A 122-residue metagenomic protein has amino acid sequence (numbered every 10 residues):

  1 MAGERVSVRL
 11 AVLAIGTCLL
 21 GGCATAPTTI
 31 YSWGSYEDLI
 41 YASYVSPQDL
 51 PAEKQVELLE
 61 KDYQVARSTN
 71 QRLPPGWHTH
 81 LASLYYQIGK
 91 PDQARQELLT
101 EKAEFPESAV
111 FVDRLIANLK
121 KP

Functional and structural regions predicted by a protein language model:
M1-T25: Sec-dependent bacterial lipoprotein signal peptides
T17-I40: Bacterial Sec signal peptide processing site at the extreme N-terminus
Q48-E60: Helix-turn-helix repeat elements of alpha-solenoid scaffolds
H80-L81: Structural register within alpha-helical repeat arrays
